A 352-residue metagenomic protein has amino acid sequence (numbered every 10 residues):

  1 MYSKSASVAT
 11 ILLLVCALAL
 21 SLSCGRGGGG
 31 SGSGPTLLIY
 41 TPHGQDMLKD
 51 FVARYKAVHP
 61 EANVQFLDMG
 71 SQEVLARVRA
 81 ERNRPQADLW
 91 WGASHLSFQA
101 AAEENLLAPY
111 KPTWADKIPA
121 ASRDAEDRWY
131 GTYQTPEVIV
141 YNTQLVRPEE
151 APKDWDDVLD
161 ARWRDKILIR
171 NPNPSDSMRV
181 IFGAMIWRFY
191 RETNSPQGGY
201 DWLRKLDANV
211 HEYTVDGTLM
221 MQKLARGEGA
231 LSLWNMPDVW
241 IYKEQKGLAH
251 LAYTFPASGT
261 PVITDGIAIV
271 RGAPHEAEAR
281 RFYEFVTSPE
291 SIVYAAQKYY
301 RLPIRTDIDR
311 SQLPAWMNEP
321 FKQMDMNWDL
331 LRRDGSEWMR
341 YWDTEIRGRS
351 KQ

Functional and structural regions predicted by a protein language model:
M1-L37, K351-Q352: Short, low-complexity disordered leader/linker segments with a strong preference for bacterial N-terminal type II
G25-A100: Early extracytoplasmic/lumenal segment of secretory-pathway proteins
P42-K49, Q72, Q86-E228: Extracytoplasmic ligand-binding site segments that recognize negatively charged/polar headgroups
L96-A100, A225, A230-H250, Y299: A ligand-binding cleft/hinge motif common to bilobed small-molecule-binding domains
L107-W114, R128-Y130, D156-L159, L231 (+4 more regions): Short beta-strand->loop
A120-A121, T135, W202-D207, Y213-T214 (+2 more regions): Periplasmic-binding protein-like
V138-L145, G183-R188, I263-E276, Y294-A295: A bilobed periplasmic-binding-protein/Venus flytrap-type ligand-binding module shared by bacterial periplasmic
D265, V270-M326: Mature extracytoplasmic/periplasmic domains
